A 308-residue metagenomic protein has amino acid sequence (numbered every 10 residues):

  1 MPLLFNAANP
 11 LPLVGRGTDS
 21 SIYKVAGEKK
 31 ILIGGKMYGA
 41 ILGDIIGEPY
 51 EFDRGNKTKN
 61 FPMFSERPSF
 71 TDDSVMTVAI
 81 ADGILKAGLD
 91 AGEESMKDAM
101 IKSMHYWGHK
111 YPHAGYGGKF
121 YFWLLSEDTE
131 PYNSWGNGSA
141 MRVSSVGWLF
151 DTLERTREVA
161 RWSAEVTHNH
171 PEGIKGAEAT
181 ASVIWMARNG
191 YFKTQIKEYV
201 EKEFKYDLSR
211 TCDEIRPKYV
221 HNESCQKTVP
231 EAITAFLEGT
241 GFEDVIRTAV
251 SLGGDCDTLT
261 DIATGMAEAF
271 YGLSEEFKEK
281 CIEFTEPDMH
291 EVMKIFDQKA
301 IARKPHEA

Functional and structural regions predicted by a protein language model:
P2-A7, L13-A308: Structured, active/binding-site neighborhoods that engage oxygen-rich ligands
